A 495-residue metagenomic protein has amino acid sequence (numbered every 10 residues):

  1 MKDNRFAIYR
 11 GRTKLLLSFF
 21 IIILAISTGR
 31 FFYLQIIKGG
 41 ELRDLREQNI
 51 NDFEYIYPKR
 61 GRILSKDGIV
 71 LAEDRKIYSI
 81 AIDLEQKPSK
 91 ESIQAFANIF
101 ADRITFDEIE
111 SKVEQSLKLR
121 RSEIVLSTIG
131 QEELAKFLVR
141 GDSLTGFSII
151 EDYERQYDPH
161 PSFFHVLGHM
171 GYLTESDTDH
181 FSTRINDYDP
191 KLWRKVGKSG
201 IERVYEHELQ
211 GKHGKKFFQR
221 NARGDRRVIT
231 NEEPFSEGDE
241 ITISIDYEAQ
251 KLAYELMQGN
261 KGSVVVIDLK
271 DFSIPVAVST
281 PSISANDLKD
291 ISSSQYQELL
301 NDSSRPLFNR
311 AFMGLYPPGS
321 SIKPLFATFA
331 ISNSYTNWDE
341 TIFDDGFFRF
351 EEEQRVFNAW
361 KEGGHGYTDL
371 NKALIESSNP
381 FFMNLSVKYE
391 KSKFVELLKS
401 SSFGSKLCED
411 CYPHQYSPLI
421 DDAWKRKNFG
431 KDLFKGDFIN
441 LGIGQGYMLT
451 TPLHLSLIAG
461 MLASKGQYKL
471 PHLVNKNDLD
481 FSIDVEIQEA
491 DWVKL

Functional and structural regions predicted by a protein language model:
M1-S294, L315, S392-S400: Periplasmic/cell-envelope proteins involved in peptidoglycan metabolism and beta-lactam response
A72, N221-T230, D268-S320, L325-L495: Beta-lactam-recognizing serine transpeptidase/beta-lactamase-like catalytic domain environment
